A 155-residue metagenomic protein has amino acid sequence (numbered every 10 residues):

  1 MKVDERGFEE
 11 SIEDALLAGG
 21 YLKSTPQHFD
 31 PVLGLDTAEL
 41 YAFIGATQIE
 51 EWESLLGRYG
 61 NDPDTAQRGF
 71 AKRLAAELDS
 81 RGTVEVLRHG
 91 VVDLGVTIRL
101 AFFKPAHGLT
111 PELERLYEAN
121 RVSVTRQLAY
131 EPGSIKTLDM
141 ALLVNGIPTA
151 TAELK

Functional and structural regions predicted by a protein language model:
M1-K155: An alpha-helical interface "stripe"
